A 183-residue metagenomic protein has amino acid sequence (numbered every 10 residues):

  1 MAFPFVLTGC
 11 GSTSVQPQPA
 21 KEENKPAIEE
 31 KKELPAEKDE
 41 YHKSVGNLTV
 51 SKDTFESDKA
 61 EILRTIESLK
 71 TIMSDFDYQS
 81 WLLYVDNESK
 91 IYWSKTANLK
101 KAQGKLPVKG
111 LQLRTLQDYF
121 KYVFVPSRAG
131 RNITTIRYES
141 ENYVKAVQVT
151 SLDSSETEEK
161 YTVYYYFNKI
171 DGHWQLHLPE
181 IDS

Functional and structural regions predicted by a protein language model:
M1-A2: Sec-dependent N-terminal signal peptides
L7-G9: C-terminal motif of bacterial Sec signal peptides marking the signal peptidase cleavage site
G11-T13: Bacterial signal peptide processing site
Q18-D75, L83: Short, low-complexity N-terminal intrinsically disordered segments enriched in polar/charged residues
K32-K43, T157-S183: Short beta-strand edge/turn micro-motifs at domain boundaries
S57, K101-E159: Surface-exposed, charged secondary-structure patches
D75-T96: Short, well-ordered alpha-helical segments enriched in acidic and aromatic residues
E88-I91, L152-S154, D182-S183: Solvent-exposed loop/turn segments at secondary-structure junctions within structured extracellular/periplasmic domains
